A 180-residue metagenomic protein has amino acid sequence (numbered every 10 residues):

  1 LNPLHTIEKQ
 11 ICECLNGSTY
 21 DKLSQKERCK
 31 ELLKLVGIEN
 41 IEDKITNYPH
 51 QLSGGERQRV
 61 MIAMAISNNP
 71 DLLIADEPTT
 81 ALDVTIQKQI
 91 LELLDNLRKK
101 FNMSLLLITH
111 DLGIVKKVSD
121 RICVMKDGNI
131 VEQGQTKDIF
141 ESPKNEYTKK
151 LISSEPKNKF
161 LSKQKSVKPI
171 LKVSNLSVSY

Functional and structural regions predicted by a protein language model:
S24-D43: Conserved ABC ATPase "signature" region
N47-L52, E56: Conserved ABC ATPase signature
S67-D71: A short, proline-enriched helix->beta-strand linker immediately N-terminal to the Walker B motif in ABC-type P-loop
L73-D76: Catalytic Walker B motif of ABC-type/P-loop ATPase nucleotide-binding domains
V115-K117: A short, surface-exposed alpha-helical micro-motif characterized by mixed small hydrophobic and charged/polar residues
Q133-G134, S142: ABC ATPase "signature
